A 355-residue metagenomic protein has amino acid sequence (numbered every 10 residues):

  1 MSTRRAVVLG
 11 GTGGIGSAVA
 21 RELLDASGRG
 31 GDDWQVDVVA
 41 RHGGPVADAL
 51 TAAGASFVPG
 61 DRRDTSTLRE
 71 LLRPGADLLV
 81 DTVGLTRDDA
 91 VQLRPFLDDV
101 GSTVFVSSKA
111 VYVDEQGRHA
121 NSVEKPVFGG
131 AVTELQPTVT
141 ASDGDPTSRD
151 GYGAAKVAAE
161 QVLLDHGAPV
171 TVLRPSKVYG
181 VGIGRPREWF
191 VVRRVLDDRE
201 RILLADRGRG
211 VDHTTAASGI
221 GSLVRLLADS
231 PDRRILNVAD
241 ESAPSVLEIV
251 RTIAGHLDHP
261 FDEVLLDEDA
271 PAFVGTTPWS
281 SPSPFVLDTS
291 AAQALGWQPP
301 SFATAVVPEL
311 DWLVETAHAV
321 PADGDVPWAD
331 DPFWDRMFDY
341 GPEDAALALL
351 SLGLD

Functional and structural regions predicted by a protein language model:
A6-G28: N-terminal Rossmann NAD(P)H-binding glycine-rich loop of SDR-like oxidoreductase domains
I15, G219-I220, V224, V238 (+3 more regions): Non-catalytic, hydrophobic alpha-helical segments
G28-H42: Conserved glycine-rich Rossmann-like NAD(P)H-binding loop of the short-chain dehydrogenase/reductase
R41-G101, F105, V111-D114: NAD(P)H-binding glycine-rich loop region in Rossmannoid oxidoreductase-like domains and their noncatalytic homologs
V91-A154: Conserved Rossmann-fold NAD(P)-dependent oxidoreductase catalytic core, especially the SDR/UDP-sugar
V157-G182: Conserved beta-loop-beta element that borders a ligand/cofactor-binding pocket
V192-L203, R209-P244: Alpha-helical substrate-binding/gating segment
L223-S283, D288, A317-D355: Mid/C-terminal beta-alpha module of Rossmann-like enzyme folds, strongest in SDR-family dehydrogenases/epimerases
